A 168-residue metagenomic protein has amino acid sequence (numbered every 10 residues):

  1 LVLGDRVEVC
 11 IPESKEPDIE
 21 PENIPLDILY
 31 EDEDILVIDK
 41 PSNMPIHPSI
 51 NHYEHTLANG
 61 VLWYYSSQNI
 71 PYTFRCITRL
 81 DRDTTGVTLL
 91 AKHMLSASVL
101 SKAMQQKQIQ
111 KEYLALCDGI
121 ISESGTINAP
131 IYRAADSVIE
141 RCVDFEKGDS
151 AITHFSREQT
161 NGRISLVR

Functional and structural regions predicted by a protein language model:
L1-R168: RNA pseudouridine synthases
